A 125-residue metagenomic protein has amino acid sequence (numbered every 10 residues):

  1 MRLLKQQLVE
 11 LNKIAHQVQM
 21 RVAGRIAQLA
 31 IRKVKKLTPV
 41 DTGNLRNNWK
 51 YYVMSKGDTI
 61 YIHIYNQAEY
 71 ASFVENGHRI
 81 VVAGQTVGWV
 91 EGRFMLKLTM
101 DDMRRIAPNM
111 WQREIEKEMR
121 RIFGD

Functional and structural regions predicted by a protein language model:
M1-F73, H78-D125: Short, Lys/Arg-rich flexible segments
